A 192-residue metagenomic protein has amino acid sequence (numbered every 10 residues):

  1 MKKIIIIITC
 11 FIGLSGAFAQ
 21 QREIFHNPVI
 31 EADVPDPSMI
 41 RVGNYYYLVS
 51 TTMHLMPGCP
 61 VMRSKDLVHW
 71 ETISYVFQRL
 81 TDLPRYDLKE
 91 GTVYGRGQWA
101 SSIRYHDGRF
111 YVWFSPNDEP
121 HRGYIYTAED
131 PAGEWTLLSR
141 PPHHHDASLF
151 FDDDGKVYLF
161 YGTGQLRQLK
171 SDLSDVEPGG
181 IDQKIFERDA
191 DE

Functional and structural regions predicted by a protein language model:
I4-G13: Sec-dependent N-terminal signal peptides
F18-E192: Carbohydrate-active catalytic/glycan-binding domains of CAZyme proteins, especially the secreted or lumenal ectodomains
